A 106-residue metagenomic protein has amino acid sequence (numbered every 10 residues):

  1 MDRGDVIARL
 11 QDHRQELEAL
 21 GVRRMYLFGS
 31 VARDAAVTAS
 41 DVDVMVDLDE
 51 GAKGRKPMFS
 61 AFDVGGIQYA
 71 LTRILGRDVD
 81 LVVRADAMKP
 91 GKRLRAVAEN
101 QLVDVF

Functional and structural regions predicted by a protein language model:
M1-R24, A32-D34, T38, G51-F106: Catalytic core of pol beta-like nucleotidyltransferases
S40-V42: Change "...and in nucleic-acid phosphodiester-cleaving endonucleases..." to "...and in nucleic-acid processing enzymes
M45-D49: Short hydrophobic/aromatic beta-strand micro-patches that form the beta-sheet surface supporting nucleotide- or nucleic
